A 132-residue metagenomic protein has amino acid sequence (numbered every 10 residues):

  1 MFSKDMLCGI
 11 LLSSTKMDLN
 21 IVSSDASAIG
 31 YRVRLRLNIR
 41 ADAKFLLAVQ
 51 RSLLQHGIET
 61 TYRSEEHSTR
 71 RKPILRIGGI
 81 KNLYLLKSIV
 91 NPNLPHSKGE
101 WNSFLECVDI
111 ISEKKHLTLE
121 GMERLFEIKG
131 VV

Functional and structural regions predicted by a protein language model:
M1-V132: Internal intein/HINT superfamily modules and their associated LAGLIDADG
